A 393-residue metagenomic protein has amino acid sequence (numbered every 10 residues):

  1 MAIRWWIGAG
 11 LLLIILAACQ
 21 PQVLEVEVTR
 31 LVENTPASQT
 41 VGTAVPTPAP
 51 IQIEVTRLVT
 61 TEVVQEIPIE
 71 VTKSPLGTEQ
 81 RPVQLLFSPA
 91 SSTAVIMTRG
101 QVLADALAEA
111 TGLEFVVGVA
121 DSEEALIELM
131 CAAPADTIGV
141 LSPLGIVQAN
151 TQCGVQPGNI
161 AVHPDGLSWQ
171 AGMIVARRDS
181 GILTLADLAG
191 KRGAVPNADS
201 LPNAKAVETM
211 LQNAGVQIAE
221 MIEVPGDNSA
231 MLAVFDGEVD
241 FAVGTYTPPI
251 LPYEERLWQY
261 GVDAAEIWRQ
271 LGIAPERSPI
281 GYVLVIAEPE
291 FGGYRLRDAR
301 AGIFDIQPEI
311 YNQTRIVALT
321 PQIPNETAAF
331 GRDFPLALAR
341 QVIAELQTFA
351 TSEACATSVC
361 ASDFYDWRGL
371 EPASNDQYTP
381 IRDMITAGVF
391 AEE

Functional and structural regions predicted by a protein language model:
M1-I7: Bacterial N-terminal signal peptides that target proteins for export
I15-A18: C-terminal motif of bacterial Sec signal peptides marking the signal peptidase cleavage site
Q20-T78: Ser/Thr-rich, Proline-interspersed low-complexity disordered segments
G77-F87, S91-V102, V262-V283, P289-G292 (+1 more regions): An extracytoplasmic/periplasmic, membrane-proximal ligand-sensing/linker region
V83-A110, L167-D236, T247-L251, A356-T357 (+1 more regions): Bilobed "Venus flytrap"/periplasmic-binding protein-like clamshell domains and structurally analogous long
V117-A132, P143-L144, A219-L232: Short helix-initiation/N-cap motifs at beta->coil->alpha
E128-D187: Acidic, polar ligand-binding/catalytic clefts
R192-A194, A198-P335: Pocket-lining segment of extracytoplasmic ligand-binding domains
